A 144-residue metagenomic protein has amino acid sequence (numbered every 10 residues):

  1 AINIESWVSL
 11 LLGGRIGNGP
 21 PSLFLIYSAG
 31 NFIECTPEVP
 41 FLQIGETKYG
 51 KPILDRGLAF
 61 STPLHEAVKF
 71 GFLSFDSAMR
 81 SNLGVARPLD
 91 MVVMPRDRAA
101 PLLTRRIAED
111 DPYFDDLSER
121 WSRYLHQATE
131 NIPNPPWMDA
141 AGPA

Functional and structural regions predicted by a protein language model:
A1-A144: N-terminal nucleophile
